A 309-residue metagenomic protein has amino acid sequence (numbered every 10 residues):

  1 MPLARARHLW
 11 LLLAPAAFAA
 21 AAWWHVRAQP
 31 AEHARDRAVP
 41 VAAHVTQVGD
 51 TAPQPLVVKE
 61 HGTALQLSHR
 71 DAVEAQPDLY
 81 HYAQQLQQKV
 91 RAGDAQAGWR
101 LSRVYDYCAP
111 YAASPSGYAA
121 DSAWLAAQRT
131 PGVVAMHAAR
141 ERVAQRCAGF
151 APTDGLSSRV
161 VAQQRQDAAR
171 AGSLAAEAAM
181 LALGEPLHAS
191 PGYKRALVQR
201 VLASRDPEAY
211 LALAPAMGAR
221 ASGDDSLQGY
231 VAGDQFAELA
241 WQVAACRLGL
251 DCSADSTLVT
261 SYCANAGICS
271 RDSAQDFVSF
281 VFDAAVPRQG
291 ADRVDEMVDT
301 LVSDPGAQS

Functional and structural regions predicted by a protein language model:
M1-A6: Short, Lys/Arg-rich N-terminal segment immediately upstream of the first membrane anchor
L9-W23: Hydrophobic membrane-insertion alpha-helices, especially the h-region of bacterial N-terminal signal peptides
A21-E32: Membrane-interface motif at the C-terminal end of an N-terminal transmembrane signal
P30-S68: Juxtamembrane proline-rich low-complexity "stalk" or linker regions positioned immediately after a signal peptide
P77-L86, S158-R159: Short linear interaction motifs
V90-G98, Y105-C108, A112, L125-T153 (+7 more regions): Short helix-capping/linker turns of helical repeat alpha-solenoids
V231: Residue-level hotspots at or immediately adjacent to binding/recognition sites across diverse folds
S253-S309: Terminal, low-structured helical/coil segments at or just beyond the last alpha-helical repeat
